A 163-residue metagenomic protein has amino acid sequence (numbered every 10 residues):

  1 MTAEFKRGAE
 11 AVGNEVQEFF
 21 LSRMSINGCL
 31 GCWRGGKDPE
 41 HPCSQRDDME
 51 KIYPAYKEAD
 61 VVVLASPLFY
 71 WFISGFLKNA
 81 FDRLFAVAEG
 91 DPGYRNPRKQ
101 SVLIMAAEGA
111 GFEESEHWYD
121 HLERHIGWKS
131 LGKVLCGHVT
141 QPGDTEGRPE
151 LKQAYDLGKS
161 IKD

Functional and structural regions predicted by a protein language model:
M1-A65, F69-V87, R148-D163: N-terminal beta1-alpha1-beta2 submodule of the flavodoxin-like/Rossmannoid cofactor-binding fold
A11-V12, D120-D163: Glycine-rich phosphate/pyrophosphate-binding loop and the adjoining helix
L21, A106, C136: Active-site donor-binding loop signature of nucleotide-sugar glycosyltransferases
C43, L64, L103, H138-T145: Short coil/turn segments at secondary-structure junctions
L68-W71, A107-G111, V139-P142: Short histidine/acidic/glycine/proline-rich micro-motifs that form metal- and phosphate-coordinating active-site loops
G75-F76, G90-K133: Short, glycine-/small-residue-rich phosphate/pyrophosphate-handling segment
